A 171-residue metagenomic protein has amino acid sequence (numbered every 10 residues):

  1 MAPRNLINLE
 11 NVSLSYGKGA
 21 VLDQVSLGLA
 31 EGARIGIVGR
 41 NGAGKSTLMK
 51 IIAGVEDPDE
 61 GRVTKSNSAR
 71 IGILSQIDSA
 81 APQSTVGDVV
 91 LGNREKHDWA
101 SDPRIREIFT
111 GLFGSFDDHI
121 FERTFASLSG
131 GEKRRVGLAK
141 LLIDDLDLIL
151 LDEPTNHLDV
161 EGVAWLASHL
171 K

Functional and structural regions predicted by a protein language model:
M1-K171: ABC ATP-binding cassette signature C-motif
